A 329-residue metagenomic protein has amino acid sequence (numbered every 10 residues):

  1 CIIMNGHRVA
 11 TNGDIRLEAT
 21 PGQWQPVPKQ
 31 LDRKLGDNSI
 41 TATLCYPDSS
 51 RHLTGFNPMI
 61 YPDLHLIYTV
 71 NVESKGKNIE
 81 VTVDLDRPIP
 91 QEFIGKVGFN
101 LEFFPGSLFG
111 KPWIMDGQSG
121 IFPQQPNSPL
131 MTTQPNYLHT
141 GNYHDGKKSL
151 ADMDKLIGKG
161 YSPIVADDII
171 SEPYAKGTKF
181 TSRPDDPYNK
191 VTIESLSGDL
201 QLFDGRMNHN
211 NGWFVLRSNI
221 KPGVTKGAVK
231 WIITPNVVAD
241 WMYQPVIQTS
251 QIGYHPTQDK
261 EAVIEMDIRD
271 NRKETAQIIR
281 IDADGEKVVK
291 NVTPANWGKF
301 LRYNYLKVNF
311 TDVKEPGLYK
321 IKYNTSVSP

Functional and structural regions predicted by a protein language model:
C1-S39, F56, T133-P163, D167-I170: Beta-strand-rich N-terminal accessory domains
I2-I3, F99-L101, G160-D168, P173 (+1 more regions): Extended low-complexity, serine/threonine- and proline-enriched intrinsically disordered segments
I15-P88: Extended, loop-rich substrate-binding clefts of extracytoplasmic carbohydrate-active enzymes
C45, N71, T82-D86, N100-E102 (+2 more regions): Residue-level recognition of well-ordered beta-strand positions that form the cores of beta-sheet-rich folds across
E80-N127, V327-P329: Acidic (Asp/Glu-rich), glycine- and aromatic
L156-W241: Beta-strand-rich recognition/accessory modules
I220-A228, I233-P235, E265-P329: Extended acidic/polar, glycine-enriched regions that form or flank non-catalytic beta-rich accessory modules
Q244-N271: Contiguous beta-strand segments within globular domains
